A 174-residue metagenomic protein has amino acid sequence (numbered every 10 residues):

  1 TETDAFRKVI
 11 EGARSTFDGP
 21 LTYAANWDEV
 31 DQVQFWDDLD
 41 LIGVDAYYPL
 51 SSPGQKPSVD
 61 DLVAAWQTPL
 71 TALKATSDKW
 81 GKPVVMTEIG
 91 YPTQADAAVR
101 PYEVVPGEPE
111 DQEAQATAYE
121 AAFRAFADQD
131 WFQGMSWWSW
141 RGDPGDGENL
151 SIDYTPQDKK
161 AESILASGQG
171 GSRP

Functional and structural regions predicted by a protein language model:
T1, D28-V33, L50-S52, D143-P144 (+1 more regions): Acidic-and-aromatic substrate-binding clefts and catalytic sites of carbohydrate-active enzymes
T1, F6-D31, G81-I89, W131-G142: Aromatic-lined carbohydrate-recognition surfaces of secreted/lumenal glycan-active proteins
T1-E2, P57-S58, E108-Q112: General structural signal for secondary-structure boundaries
D4-S15, Q34-D37, T68-T71, A75 (+3 more regions): Alpha-helical scaffolding segments of alpha/beta enzyme cores, especially the outer helices of TIM-barrel or partial
A13-F17, A25, G43-A46, L50 (+5 more regions): Sec/Tat-exported extracytoplasmic proteins
Y23-W66, K82-P83, T87-Q94, V99: Aromatic- and acid-rich polysaccharide-binding/catalytic face of secreted or lumenal carbohydrate-active enzymes
L41, A64-Q67, A72-F132: Surface-exposed substrate-engagement region within the catalytic domains of secreted or surface-exposed extracellular
R100-A121, A125-P174: Aromatic-rich peripheral "rim/lid" segments of glycoside hydrolase catalytic domains that contact and position glycan
